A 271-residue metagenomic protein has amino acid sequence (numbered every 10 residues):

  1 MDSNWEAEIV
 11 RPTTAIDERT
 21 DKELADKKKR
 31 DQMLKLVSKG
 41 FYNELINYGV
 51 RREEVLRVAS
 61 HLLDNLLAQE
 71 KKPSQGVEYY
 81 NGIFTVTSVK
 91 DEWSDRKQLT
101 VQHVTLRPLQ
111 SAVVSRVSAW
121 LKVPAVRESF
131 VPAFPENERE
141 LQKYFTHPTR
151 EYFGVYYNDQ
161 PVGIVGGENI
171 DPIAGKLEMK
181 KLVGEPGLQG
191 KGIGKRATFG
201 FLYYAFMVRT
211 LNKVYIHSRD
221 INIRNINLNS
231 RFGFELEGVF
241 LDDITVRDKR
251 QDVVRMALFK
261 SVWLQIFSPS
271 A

Functional and structural regions predicted by a protein language model:
M1-K29, M33: Intrinsically disordered, low-complexity linker/tail regions enriched in Pro/Ser/Thr and polar/acidic residues
D2, E8-I16, K72-E92: Long, compositionally biased
Q32-F41, Y48: Short acidic alpha-helix initiation/capping motifs at coil-to-helix transition points, especially at protein N-termini
V50-Y80: Short, charge-rich amphipathic interface segments used for partner binding and complex assembly
F84, V89-H103, L109, Y152 (+1 more regions): Acyl-donor (CoA/ACP) binding surface of acyl/acetyltransferases
K97, T105, V126-A133: A short gly/proline-enriched turn/hairpin at secondary-structure junctions
V104-A119: A short beta-loop-alpha structural element at the N-terminal edge of CoA-dependent acyl/N-acetyltransferase catalytic
A133-Y152, Y157: Active-site rim helix/loop that mediates acceptor-substrate recognition in acyltransferases
